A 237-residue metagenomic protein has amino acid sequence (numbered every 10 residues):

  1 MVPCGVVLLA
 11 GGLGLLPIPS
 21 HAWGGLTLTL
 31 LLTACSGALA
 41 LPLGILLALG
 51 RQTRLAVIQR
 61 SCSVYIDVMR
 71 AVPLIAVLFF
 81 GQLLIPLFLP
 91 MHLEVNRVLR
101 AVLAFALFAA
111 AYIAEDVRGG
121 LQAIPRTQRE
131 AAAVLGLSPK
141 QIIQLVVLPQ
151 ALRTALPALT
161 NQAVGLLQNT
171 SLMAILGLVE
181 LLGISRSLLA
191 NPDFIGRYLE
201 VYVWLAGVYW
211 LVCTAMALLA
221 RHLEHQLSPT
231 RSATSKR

Functional and structural regions predicted by a protein language model:
M1-R237: Transmembrane alpha-helices and adjacent helix-loop boundaries
